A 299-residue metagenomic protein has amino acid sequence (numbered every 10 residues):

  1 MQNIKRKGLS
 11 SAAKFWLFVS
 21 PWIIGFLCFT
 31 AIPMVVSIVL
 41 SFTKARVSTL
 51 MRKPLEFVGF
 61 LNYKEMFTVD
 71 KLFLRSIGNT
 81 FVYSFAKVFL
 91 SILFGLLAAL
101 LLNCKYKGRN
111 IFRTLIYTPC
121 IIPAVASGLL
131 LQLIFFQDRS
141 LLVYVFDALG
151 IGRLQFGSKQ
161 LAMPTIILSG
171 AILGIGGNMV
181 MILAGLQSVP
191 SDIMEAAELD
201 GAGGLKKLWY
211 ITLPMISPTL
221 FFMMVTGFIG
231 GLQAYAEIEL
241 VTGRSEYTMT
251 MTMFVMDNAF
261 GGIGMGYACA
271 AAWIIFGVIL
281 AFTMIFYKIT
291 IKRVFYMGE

Functional and structural regions predicted by a protein language model:
M1-Q2: N-terminal Lys/Arg-rich, disordered targeting/topogenic segments
K7-E299: A structural signal for multi-pass alpha-helical bundles of membrane permease subunits that mediate small-molecule
